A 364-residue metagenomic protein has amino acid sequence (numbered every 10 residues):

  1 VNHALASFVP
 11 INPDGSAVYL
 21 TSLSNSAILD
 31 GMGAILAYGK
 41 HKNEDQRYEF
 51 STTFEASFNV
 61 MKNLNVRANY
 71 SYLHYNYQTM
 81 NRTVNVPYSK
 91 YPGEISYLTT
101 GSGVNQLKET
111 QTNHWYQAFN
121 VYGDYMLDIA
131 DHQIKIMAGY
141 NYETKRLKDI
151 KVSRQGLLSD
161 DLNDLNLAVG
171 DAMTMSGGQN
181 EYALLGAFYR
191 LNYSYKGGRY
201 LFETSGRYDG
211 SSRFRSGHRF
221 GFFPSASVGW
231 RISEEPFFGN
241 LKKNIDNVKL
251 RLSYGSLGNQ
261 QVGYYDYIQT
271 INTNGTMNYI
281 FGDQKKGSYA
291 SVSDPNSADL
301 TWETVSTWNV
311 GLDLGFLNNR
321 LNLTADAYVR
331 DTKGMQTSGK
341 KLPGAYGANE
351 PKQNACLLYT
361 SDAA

Functional and structural regions predicted by a protein language model:
V1, S24-T83, T99-S361: Extracellular/periplasmic, surface-exposed regions of secreted and cell-surface proteins
V1-F8: Low-complexity intrinsically disordered tracts that form flexible linkers/tails across taxa
F8-P10, R219: Alpha-helix N-cap/helix-initiation sites
P10-L36, P87-T100: A subset of solvent-exposed loop/turn segments in beta-rich extracellular surface proteins, enriched in glycine
A364: Conserved Walker B
